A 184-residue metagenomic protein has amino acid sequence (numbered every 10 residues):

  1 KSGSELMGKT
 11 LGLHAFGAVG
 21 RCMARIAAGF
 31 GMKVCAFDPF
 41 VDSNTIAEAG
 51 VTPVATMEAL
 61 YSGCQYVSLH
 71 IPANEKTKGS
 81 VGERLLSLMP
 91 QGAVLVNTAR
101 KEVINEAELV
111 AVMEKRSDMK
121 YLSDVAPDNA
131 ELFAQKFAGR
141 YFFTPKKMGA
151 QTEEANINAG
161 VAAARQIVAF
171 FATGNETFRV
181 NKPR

Functional and structural regions predicted by a protein language model:
K1-T10, R25, A169-R179: Phosphate-binding beta-alpha-beta segment of Rossmann-like dinucleotide-binding domains, i.e., the NAD(P)
F16-G17: Glycine-rich Rossmann-fold phosphate-binding loop(s) that bind the pyrophosphate of adenine dinucleotide cofactors
G20-R21: N-terminal Rossmann-fold NAD(P) dinucleotide-binding loop
A24, M32-K33: Residues at the starts of beta-strands that form the adenosine-phosphate
A28: Anion (oxyanion) recognition and catalysis
A36-F40: Conserved acidic E/D residue at the C-terminus of a beta-strand in Rossmann-like folds
V41-Q135: Rossmann-like adenosine-cofactor binding region
N129-R140, M148-R184: NAD(P)-dependent dehydrogenase/reductase Rossmann-like domain
